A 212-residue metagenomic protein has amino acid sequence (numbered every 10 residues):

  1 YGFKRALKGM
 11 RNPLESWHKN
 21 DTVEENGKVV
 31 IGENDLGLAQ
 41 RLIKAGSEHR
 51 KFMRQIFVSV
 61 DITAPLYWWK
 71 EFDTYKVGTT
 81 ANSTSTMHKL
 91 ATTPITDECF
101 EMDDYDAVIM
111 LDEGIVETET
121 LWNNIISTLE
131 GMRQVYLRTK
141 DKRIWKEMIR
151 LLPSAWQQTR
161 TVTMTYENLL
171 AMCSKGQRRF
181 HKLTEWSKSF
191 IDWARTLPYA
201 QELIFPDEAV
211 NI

Functional and structural regions predicted by a protein language model:
Y1-I212: Family-specific signature for flavin-dependent thymidylate synthase
